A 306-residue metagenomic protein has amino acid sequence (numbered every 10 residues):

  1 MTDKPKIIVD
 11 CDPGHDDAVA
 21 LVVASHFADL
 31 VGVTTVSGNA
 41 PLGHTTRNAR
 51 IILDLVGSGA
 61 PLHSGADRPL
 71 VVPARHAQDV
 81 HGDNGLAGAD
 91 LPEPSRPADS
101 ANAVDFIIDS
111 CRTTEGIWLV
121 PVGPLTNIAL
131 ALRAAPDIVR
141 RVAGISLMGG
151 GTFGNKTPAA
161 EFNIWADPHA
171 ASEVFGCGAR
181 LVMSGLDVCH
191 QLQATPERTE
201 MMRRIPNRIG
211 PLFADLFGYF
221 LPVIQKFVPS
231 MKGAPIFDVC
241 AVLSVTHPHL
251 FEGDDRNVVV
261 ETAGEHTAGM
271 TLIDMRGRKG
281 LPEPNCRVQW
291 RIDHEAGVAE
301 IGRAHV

Functional and structural regions predicted by a protein language model:
T2-I51, N84, D90-E197: Active-site histidine-anchored catalytic micro-motif
T2-P5, V22-D29, W165-H169, S184-R303: Conformational coupling and interaction surfaces
P41-T45, Q78, D99, A234 (+1 more regions): Generic, well-ordered alpha-helical segments
L42-N48, V71, T152-G154, V259-R276: Short, mixed-charge aromatic SLiMs
I52, V56-H63: A glycine-rich helix N-cap at a beta->alpha junction
L62, V174, V242: A residue-level signal for conserved active-site and pocket-lining positions in enzyme catalytic cores
H63-L91: Surface-exposed loop and adjacent secondary-structure segments within mature catalytic domains
